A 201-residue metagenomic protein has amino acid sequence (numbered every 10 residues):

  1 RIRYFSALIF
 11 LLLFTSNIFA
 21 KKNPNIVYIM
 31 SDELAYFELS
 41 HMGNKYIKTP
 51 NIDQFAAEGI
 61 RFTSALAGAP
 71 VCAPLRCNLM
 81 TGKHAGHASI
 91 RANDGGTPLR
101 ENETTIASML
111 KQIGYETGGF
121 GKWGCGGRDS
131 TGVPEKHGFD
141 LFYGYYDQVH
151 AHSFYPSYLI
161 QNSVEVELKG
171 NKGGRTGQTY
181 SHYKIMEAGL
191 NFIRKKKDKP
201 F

Functional and structural regions predicted by a protein language model:
R1-K22: Bacterial Sec-dependent N-terminal signal peptides
S16-F201: Formylglycine-dependent sulfatase
